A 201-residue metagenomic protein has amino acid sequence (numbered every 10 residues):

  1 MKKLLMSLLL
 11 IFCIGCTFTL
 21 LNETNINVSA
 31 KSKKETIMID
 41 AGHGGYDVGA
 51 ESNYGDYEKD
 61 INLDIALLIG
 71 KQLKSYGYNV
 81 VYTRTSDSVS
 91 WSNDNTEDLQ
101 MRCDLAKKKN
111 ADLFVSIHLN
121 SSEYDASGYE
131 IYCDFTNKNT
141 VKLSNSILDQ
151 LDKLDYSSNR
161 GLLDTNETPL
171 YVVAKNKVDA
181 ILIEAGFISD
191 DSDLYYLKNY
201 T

Functional and structural regions predicted by a protein language model:
K2-T24: Sec-dependent N-terminal signal peptides of Gram-positive bacterial secreted proteins and lipoproteins
T19-A30, T168-P169: A short, compositionally biased domain-edge/stem linker segment
I26-L143: Catalytic-core regions of hydrolytic enzymes
I69-Y78, L154, Y171-V178: A structural motif corresponding to the C-terminal end of an alpha-helix and its immediate exit/capping segment
S116, E123, G161-T201: Active-site-adjacent mobile loop/cap segments within catalytic or ligand-binding domains
I131-I147, T168-V178: A short, terminal or domain-edge coil/loop segment
N139-D164: Active-site-adjacent substrate-binding region of metalloamidase/peptidase-like peptide-processing proteins
